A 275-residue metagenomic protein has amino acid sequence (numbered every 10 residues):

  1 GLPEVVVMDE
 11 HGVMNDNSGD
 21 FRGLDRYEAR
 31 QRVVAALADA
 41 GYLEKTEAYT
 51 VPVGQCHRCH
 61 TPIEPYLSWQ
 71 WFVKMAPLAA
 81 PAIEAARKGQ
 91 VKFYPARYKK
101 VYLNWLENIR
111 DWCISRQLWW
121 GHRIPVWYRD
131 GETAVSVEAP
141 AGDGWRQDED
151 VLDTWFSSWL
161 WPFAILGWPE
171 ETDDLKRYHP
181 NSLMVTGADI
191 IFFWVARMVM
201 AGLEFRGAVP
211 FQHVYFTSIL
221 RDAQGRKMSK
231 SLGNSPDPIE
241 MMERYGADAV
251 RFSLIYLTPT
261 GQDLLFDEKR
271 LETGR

Functional and structural regions predicted by a protein language model:
G1, V5-H11, Q117-Q262: Alpha-helical recognition segments enriched in aromatics with Gly/Pro capping that present substrate-recognition
G1-G131, R226, L232-G233, D237-R275: Residue patterns forming the tRNA-binding/recognition surfaces of aminoacyl-tRNA synthetases and related DALR
